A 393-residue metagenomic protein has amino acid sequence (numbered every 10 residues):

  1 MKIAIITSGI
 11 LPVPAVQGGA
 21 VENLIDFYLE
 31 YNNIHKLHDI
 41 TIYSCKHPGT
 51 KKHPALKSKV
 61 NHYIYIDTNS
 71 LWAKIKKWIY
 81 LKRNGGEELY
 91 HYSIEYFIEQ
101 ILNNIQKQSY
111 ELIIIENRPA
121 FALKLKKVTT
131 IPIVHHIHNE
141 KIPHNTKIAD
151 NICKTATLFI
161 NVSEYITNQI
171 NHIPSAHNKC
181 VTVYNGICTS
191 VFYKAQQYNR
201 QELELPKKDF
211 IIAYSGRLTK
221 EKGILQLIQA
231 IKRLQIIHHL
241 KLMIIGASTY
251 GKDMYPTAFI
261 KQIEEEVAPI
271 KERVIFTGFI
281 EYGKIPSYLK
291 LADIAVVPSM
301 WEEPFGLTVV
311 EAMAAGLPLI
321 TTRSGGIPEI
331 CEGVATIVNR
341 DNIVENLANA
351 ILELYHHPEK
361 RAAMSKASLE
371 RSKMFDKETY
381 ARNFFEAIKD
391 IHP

Functional and structural regions predicted by a protein language model:
I160, P206-K222, I228-I231, M243-I245: Conserved donor-binding/catalytic core segment of Leloir-type glycosyltransferases
Y165, G186: Carbohydrate-associated surface elements
Y193-L205: A short helix/loop element that forms part of the nucleotide-sugar donor recognition site in Leloir-type
P256-I280: Nucleotide-activated donor-binding/catalytic signature segment of Leloir-type glycosyltransferases, i.e., the conserved
F279, Y288-A292: Short alpha-helical donor nucleotide-sugar binding micro-motif in glycosyltransferases
P318-T321: Short hydrophobic beta-strand element within catalytic cores of glycosyltransferases and related nucleotide-activated
G333-V344, E353-P358: Conserved acidic donor-binding segment of nucleotide-sugar-dependent glycosyltransferases
E353, K360-M374, E386: A short, well-ordered alpha-helix in the C-terminal region of glycosyltransferases
